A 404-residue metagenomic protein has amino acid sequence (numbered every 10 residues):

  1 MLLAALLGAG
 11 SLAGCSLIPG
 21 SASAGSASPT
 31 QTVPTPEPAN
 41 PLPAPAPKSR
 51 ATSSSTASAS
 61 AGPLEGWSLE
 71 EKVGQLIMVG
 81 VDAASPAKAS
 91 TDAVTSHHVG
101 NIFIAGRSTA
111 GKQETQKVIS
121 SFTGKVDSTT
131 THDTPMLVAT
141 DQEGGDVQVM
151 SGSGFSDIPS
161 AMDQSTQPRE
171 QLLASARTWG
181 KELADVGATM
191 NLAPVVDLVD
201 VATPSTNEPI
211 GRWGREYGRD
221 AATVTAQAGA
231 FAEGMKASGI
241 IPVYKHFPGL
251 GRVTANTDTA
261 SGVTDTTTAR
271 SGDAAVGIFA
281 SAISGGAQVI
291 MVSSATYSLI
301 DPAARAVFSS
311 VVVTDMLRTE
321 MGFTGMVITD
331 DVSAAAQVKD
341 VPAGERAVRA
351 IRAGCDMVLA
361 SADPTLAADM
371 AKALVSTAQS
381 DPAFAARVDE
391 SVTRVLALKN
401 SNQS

Functional and structural regions predicted by a protein language model:
M1-A13: Sec-dependent bacterial lipoprotein signal peptides
G14-E65, S404: N-terminal low-complexity, Pro/Thr-rich disordered segments that flank secretion/membrane-targeting signals
P43-K88, D330: Boundary/entry segment of secreted carbohydrate-active catalytic domains
G74-V81, G100-I104, M136-Q142, M190-P194 (+4 more regions): Hydrophobic faces of well-ordered beta-strands that scaffold small-molecule active sites in alpha/beta enzyme cores
A83-T95, Q171-E182, G272-F279, P342-R349: Short, acidic/polar
Q113-E114, V118-T123, A222-A383: Second-shell residues forming the walls of enzyme active-site clefts
K125-F155, S175-A202, V224-P248: Glycine-rich, aromatic-flanked loop segments that form ligand/cofactor-binding clefts across common enzyme folds
A373-S376, P382-S404: Mid-to-C-terminal alpha-helical segments outside catalytic/metal-binding sites
